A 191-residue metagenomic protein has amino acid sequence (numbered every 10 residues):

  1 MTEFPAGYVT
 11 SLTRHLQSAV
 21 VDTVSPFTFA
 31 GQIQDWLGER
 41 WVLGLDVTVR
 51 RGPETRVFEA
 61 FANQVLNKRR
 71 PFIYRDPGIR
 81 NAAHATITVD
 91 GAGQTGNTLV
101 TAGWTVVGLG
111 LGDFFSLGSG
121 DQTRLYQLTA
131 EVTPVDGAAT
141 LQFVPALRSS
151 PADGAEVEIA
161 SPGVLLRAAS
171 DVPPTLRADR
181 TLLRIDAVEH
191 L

Functional and structural regions predicted by a protein language model:
M1-L191: Extracellular/virion structural assembly segments
